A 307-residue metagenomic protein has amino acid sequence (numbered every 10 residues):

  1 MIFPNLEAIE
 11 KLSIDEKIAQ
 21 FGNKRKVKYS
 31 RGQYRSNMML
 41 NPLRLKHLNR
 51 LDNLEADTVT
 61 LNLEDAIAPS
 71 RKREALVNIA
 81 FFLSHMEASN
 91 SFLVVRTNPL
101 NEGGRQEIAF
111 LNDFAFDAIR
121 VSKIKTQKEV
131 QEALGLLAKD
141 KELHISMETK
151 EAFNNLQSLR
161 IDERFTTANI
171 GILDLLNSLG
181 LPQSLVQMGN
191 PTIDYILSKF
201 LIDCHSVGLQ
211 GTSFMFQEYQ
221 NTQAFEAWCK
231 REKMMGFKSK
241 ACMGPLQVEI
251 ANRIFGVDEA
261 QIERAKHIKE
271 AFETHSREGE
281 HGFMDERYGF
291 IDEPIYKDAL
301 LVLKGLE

Functional and structural regions predicted by a protein language model:
M1-E307: Expand to "…catalyze enediolate/carbanion chemistry for C-C bond making/breaking, isomerization, decarboxylation
